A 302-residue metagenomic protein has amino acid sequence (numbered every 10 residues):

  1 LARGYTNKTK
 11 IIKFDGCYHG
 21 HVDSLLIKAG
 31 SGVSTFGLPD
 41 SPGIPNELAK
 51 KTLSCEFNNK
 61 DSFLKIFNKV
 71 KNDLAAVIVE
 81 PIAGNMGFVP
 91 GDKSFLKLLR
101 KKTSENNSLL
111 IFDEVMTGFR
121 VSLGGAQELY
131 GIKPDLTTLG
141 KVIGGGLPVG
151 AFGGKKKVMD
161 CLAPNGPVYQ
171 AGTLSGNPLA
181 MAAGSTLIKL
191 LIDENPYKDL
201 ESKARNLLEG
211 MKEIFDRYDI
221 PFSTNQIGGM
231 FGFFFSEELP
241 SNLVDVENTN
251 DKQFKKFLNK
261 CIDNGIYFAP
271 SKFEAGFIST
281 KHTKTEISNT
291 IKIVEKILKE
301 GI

Functional and structural regions predicted by a protein language model:
L1-I302: Conserved N-terminal phosphate-binding loop of PLP-dependent enzymes in the Aspartate aminotransferase
